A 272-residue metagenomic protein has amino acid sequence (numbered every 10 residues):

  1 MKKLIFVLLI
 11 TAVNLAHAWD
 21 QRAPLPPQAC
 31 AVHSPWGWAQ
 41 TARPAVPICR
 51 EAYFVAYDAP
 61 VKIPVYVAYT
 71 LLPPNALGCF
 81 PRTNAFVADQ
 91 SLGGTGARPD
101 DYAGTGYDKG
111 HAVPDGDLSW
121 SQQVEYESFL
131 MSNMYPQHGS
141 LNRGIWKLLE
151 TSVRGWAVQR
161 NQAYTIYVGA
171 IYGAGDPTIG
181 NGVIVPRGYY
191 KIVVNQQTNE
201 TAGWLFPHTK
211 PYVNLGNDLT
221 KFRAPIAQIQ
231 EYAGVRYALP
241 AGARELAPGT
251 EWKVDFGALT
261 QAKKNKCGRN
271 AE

Functional and structural regions predicted by a protein language model:
M1-L4: Positively charged n-region of N-terminal signal peptides that target proteins for export
V7-L9, P26-P27, L92, P136: Alpha-helical interaction segments
L8-H17: Hydrophobic h-region of N-terminal signal peptides that target proteins for export in Gram-negative bacteria
A16-P64, R244-E251, G268-E272: N-terminal module-boundary/linker segments of secreted carbohydrate-active enzymes
W19-C30, W36-R43, P81-V87, Y107-H111 (+3 more regions): N-terminal start-of-chain detector that recognizes signal peptides and the immediate post-cleavage beginning
P47-K109: Short, His- and charge-rich active-site/binding loops that engage polyanionic ligands
S91-E272: Domain-level detector of nuclease and nuclease-like folds in predominantly extracellular/periplasmic contexts
